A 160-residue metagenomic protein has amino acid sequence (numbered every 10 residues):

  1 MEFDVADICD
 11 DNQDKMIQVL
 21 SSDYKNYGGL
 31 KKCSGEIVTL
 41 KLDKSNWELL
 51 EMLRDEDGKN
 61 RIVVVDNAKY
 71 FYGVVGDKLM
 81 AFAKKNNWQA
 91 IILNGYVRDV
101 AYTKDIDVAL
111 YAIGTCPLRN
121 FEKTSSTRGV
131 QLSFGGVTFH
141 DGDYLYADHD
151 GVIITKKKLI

Functional and structural regions predicted by a protein language model:
M1-D141, K158-I160: Feature captures the catalytic cores and cofactor-binding loops of soluble hydro-lyases/lyases that act on carboxylate
H140, Y144-T155: Mixed-charge, glycine-accented linear interaction segment located at domain edges/termini
